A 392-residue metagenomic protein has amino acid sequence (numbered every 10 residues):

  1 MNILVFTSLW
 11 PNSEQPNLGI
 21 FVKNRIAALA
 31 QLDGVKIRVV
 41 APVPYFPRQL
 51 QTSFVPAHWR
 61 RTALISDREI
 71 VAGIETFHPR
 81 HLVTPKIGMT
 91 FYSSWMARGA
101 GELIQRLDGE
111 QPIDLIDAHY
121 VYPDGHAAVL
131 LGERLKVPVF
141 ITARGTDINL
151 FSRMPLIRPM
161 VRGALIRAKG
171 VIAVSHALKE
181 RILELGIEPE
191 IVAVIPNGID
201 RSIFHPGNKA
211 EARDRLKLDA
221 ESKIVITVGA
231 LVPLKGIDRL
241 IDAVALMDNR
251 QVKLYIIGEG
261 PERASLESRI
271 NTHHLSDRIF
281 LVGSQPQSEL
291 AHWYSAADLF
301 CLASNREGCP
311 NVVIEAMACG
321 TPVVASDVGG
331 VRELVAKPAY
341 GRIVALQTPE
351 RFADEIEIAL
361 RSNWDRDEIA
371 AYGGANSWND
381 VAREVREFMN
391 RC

Functional and structural regions predicted by a protein language model:
M1-L64, E69-I70: N-terminal subdomain of nucleotide-sugar transferases
L4, D219-K235, I241-V244, Y255: Conserved donor-binding/catalytic core segment of Leloir-type glycosyltransferases
L64, H205-D219, E368: A short helix/loop element that forms part of the nucleotide-sugar donor recognition site in Leloir-type
E267-Q285: Nucleotide-activated donor-binding/catalytic signature segment of Leloir-type glycosyltransferases, i.e., the conserved
S284-Q285, H292-A297: Short alpha-helical donor nucleotide-sugar binding micro-motif in glycosyltransferases
N305: Aromatic "clamp/platform" in nucleotide-sugar-dependent glycosyltransferases that forms part of the donor/acceptor
P322-A325: Short hydrophobic beta-strand element within catalytic cores of glycosyltransferases and related nucleotide-activated
K337-P338, R342-P349, E357-N363: Conserved acidic donor-binding segment of nucleotide-sugar-dependent glycosyltransferases
